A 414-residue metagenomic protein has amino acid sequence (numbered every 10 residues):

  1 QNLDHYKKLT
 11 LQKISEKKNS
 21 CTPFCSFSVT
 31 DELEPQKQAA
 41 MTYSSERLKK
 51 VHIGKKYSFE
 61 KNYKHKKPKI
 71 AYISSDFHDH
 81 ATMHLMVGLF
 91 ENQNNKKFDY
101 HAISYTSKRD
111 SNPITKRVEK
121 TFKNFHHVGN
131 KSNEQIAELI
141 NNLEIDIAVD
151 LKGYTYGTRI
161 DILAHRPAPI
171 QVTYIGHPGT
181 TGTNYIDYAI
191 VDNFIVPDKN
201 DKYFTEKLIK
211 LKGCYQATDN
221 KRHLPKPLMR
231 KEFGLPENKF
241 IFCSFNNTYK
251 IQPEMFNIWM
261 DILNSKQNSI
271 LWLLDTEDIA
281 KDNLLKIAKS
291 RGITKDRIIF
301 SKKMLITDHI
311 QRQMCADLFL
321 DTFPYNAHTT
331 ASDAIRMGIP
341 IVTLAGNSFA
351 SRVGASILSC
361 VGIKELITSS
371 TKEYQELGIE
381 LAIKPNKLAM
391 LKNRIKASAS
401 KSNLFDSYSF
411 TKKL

Functional and structural regions predicted by a protein language model:
Q1-L235, N247, K286-I293, F300 (+5 more regions): Alpha-helical solenoid repeat scaffolds of the TPR/TPR-like class and their adjacent stem/linker regions that mediate
K69-A71, C243, W272, V342: Short, well-ordered beta-strand segments
L89-K96, F242, P253-Q267: Short hydrophobic signal-anchor/transmembrane segments that target glycosyltransferases and glycosylation machinery
K97-D99, M260-S290, K295: A conserved nucleotide-sugar
K152, D321-A327, A345: Short Ser/Thr-rich beta->loop micro-motif in glycosyltransferases that lines and helps position the nucleotide-sugar
L320, A334: Donor-sugar nucleotide-binding helix/loop cap in glycosyltransferases
P340-F349: Short hydrophobic beta-strand element within catalytic cores of glycosyltransferases and related nucleotide-activated
S351-G362: Short acidic/histidine- and often glycine-rich active-site loop of Leloir-type glycosyltransferases that engages
